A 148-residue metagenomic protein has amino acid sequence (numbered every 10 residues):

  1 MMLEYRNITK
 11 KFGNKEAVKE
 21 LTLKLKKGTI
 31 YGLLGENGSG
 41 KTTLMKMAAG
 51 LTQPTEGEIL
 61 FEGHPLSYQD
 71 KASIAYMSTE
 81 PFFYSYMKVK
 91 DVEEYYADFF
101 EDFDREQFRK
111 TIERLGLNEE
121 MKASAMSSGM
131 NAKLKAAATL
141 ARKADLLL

Functional and structural regions predicted by a protein language model:
K15-E16, Y68: Short coil-to-beta microelement around the adenine-binding A-loop and adjacent beta1/P-loop entry of ABC ATPase
Y31-E36: The feature captures the beta-strand-to-loop junction immediately N-terminal to the Walker
A49: Helix-to-loop junction immediately C-terminal to a conserved catalytic motif
E56-D70: Conserved ABC transporter NBD signature motif
T79-K135: ABC-family P-loop ATPase nucleotide-binding domains
